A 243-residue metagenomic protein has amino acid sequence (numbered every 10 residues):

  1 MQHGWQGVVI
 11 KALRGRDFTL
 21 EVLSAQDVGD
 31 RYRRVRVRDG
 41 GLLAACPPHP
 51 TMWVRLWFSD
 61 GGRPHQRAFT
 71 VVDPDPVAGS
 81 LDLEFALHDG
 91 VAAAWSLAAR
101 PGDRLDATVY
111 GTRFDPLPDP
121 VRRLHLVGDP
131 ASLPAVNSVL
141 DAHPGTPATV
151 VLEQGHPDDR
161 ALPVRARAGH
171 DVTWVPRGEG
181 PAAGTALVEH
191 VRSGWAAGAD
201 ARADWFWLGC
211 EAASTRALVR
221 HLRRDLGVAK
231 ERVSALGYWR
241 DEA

Functional and structural regions predicted by a protein language model:
M1-A243: Extended, composition-driven regions rather than compact fold-specific motifs
